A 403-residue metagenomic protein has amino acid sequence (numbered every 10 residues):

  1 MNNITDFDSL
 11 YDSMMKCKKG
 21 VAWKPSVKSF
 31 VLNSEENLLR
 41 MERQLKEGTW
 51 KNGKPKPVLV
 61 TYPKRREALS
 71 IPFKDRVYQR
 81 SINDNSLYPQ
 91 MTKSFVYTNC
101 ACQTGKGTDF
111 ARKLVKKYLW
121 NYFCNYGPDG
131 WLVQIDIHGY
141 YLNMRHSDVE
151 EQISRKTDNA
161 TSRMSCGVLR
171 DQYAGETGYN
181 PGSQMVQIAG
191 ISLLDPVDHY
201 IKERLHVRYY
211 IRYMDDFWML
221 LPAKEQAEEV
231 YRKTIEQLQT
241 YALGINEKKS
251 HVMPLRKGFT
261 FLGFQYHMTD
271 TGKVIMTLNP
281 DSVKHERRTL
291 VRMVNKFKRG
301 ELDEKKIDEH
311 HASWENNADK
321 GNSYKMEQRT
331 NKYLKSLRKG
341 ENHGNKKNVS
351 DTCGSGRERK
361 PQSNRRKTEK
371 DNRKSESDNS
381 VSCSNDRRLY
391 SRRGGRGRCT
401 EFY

Functional and structural regions predicted by a protein language model:
M1-Q152, T157: Conserved two-metal-ion catalytic palm core of "right-hand" nucleic acid polymerases, unifying RNA-dependent RNA
M15-A22, L59-T61, M91-F95, W131 (+4 more regions): Short acidic (Asp/Glu) and glycine-rich catalytic loops that position anionic groups and cofactors
Q44, K113-M214, W218-Q237, M253: Conserved polymerase palm-domain catalytic core
P55, I211-D215, E247-K248: Short Gly/Ser/Thr- and Asp/Glu-enriched loop/turn motifs at secondary-structure junctions
I71-P72, R80, D171-G175, N180 (+4 more regions): Right-hand nucleic-acid polymerase module
I82-N85, T234, L238: PAPS/PAP-binding and catalytic site of the sulfotransferase fold
S86-Q90, Y173, V197, R338: Short alpha-helix boundary/capping elements
A101-F110, W218-L221, V252-R256: Beta-rich nucleic-acid/ligand-interaction surfaces
